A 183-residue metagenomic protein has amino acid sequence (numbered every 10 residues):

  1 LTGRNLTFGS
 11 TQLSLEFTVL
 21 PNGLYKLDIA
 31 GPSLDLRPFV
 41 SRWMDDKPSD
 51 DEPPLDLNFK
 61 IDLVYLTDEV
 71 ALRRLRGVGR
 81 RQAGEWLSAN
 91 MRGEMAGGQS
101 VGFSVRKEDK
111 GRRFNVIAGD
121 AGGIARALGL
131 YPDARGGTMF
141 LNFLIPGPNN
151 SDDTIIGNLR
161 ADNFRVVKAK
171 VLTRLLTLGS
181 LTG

Functional and structural regions predicted by a protein language model:
L1-G183: Membrane-proximal interfacial segments on either side of biological membranes
